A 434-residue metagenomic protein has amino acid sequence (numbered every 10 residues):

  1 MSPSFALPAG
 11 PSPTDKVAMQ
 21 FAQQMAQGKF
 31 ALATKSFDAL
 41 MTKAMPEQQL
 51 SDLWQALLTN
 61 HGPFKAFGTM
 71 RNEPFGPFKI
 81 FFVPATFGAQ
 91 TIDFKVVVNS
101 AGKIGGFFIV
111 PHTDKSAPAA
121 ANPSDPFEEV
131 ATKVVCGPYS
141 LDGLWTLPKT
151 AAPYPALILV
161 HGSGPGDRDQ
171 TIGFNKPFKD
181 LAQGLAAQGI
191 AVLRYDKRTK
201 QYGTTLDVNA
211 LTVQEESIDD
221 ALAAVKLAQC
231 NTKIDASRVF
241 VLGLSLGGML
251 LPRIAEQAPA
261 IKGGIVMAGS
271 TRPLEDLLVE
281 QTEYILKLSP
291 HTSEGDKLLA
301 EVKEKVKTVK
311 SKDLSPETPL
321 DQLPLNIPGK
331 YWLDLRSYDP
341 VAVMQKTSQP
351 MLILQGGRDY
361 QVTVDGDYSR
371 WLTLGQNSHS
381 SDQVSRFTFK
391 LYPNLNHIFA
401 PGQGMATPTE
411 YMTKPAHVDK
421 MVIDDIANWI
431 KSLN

Functional and structural regions predicted by a protein language model:
K16, Q24, A31-F78: Short solvent-exposed beta->alpha transition segments
D114-A152: N-terminal cap/lid segment of alpha/beta-hydrolase-fold proteins
L159-E216, E283-L286, A400-M412: Cap/lid segment of the alpha/beta-hydrolase catalytic domain
A210-T232: Alpha/beta-hydrolase active-site loop
G263-K346: Accessory cap/linker subdomain of secreted extracellular hydrolases
T347, I353-Q355: Short beta-strand/loop motif that positions the catalytic acidic residue of the alpha/beta-hydrolase fold
Q349, Y360-N377: Short alpha-helix in the alpha/beta-hydrolase fold that links the catalytic acid
L395-I398, Q403-N434: Catalytic active-site module of serine/aspartate enzymes centered on a nucleophile-bearing elbow/loop
